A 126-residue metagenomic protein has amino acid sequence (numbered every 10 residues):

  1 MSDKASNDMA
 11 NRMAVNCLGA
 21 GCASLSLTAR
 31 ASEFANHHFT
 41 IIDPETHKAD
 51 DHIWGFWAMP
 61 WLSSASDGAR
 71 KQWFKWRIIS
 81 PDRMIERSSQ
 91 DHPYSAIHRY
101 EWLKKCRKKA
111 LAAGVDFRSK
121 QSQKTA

Functional and structural regions predicted by a protein language model:
S6, H47-D50, S95: Intrinsically disordered, low-complexity regions enriched in Ser/Pro/Gly/Gln/His and often acidic
S6-T40: N-terminal Rossmann-like FAD-binding beta1-loop-alpha1 element of flavoenzymes
N7-D8, G68, R118: Structural motif
G21, P60, S122-K124: Short beta->alpha connector loops
S26, R30-D82: N-terminal FAD cofactor-binding segment of flavoenzymes
Q72, R77-A126: Conserved N-terminal helical subregion
